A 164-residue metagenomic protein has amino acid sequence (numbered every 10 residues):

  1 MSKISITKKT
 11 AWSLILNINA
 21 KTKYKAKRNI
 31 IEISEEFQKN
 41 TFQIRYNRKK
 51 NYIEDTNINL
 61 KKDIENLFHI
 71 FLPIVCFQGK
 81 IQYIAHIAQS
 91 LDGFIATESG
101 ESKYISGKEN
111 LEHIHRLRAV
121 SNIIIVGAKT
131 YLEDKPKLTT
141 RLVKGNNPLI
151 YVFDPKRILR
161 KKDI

Functional and structural regions predicted by a protein language model:
S2-L91, I95-I164: Active-site ligand-binding patch in enzyme domains
